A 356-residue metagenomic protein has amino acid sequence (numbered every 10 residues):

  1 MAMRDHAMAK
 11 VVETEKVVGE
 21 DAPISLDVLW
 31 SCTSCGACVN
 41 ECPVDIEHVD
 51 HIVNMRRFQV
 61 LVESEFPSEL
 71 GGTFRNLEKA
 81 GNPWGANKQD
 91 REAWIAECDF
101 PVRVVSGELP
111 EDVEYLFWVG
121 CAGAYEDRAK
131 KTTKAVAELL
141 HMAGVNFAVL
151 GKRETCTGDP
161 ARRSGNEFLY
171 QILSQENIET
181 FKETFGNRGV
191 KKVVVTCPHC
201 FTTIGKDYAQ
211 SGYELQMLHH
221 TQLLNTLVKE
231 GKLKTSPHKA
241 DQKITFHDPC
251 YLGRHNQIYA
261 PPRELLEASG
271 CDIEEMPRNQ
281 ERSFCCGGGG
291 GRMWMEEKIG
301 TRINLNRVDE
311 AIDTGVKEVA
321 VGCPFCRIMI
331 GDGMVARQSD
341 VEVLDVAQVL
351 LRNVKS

Functional and structural regions predicted by a protein language model:
M1-T203, D207-Y208, L227: Iron-sulfur-cluster electron-transfer modules
V119-Q216, Y251-S356: Cofactor-cradling patches in redox/metallo enzymes
Q175, L223-E230, T301: Short gly/ser/thr-rich secondary-structure transition/capping motifs
E214-L224: Short, conserved active-site entrance elements at the starts or edges of catalytic domains
N225-K243: Acyltransferase donor/substrate-recognition loop-hinge adjacent to the catalytic core
F246: Hydrophobic alpha-helical positions that pack around
